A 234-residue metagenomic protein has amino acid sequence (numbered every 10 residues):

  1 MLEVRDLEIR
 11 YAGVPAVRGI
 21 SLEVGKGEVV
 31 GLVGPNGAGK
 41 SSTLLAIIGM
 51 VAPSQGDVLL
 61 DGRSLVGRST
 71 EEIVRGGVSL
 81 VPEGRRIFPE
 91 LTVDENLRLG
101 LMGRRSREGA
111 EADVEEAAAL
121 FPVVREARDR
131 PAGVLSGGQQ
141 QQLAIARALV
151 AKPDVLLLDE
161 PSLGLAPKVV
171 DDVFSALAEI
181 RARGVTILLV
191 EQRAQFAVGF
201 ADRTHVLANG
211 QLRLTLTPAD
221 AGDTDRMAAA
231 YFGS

Functional and structural regions predicted by a protein language model:
A12, R68, V93-A112, L120-P122 (+2 more regions): ABC-type ATPase nucleotide-binding domains, specifically the catalytic core motifs of the NBD
V33-P35: The feature captures the beta-strand-to-loop junction immediately N-terminal to the Walker
I48: Helix-to-loop junction immediately C-terminal to a conserved catalytic motif
G56-L65, G76, A110-V114, L214-L216: Conserved ABC transporter NBD signature motif
P131-L135: Conserved ABC ATPase signature
A148-L149: ABC ATPase C-loop
K152: Conserved catalytic motifs of ABC-family nucleotide-binding domains
